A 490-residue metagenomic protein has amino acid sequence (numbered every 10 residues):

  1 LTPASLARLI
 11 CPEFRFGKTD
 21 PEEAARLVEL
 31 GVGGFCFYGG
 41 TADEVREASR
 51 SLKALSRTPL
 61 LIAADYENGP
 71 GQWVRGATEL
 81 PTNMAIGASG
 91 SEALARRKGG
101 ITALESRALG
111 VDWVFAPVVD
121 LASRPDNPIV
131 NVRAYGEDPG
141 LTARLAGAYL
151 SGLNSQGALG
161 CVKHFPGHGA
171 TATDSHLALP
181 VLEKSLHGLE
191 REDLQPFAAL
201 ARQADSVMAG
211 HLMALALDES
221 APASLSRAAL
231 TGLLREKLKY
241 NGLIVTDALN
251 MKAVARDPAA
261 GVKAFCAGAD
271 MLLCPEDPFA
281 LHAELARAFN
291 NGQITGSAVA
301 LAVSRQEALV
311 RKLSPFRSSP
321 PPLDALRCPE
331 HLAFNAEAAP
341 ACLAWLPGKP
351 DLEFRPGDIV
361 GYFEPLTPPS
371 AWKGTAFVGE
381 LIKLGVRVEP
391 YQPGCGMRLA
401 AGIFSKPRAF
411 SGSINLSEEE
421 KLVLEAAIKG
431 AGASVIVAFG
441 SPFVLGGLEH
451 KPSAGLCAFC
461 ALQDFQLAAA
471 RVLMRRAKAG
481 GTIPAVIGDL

Functional and structural regions predicted by a protein language model:
L1-G31, E236, D257-L490: Preference for extracellular/luminal or secreted protein segments
A7-T19, N83-R97, A178-E192, N250-A255: Active-site mouth loops of central-metabolism enzymes
F16-G17, F37-G39, N83-A93, N131-P139 (+8 more regions): Second-shell loop/turn segments in exported
A24-Y38, R97-W113: Catalytic domains of carbohydrate-active enzymes, especially glycoside hydrolases
R26, F35, G40-A64, P70-V74 (+2 more regions): Second-shell residues forming the walls of enzyme active-site clefts
R75-A88, R124-Y135, D174-P180: Surface-exposed, active-site-proximal loop segments in enzymatic domains
G90-V111, V118-A134, P139, A146 (+2 more regions): A substrate-binding/cap region within the structured catalytic cores of diverse enzymes
